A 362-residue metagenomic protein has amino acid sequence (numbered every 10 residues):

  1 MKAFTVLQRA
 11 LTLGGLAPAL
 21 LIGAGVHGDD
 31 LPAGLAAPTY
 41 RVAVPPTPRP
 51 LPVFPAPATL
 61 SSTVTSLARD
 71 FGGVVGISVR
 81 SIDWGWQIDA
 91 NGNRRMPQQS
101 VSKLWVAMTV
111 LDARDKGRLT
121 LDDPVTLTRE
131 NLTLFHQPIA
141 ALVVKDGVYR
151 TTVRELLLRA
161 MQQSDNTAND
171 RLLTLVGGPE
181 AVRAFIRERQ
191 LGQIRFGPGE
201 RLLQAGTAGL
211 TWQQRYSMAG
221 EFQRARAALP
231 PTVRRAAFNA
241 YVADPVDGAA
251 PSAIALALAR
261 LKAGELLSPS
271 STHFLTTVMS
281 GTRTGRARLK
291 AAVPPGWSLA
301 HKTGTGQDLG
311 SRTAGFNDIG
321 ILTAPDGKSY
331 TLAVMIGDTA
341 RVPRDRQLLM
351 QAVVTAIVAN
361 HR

Functional and structural regions predicted by a protein language model:
A3-T5, R9, A24-D70, T174 (+3 more regions): Structured C-terminal helix/loop/strand segments within mature extracytoplasmic catalytic/sensor domains
G14-L21: Bacterial N-terminal signal peptides
D29-G209: Active-site-adjacent loops and short helices of periplasmic peptidoglycan-processing enzymes
V74, Q163, T167-L266: Mid-domain, small-residue-enriched loop/turn segments at the edges of structured enzyme/sensor domains
R80-I82, A228-L229, R283: Short, motif-level signal for alpha-helix interfacial/capping segments enriched in acidic residues and aromatics/proline
W86, K145, A236-F238, M335: A short small-residue
W86, W105, L210-W212, V278 (+2 more regions): Tryptophan-centered motif/residue detector
Y149, L210-S217, L299-G306: Carbohydrate-binding/catalytic loop surfaces
